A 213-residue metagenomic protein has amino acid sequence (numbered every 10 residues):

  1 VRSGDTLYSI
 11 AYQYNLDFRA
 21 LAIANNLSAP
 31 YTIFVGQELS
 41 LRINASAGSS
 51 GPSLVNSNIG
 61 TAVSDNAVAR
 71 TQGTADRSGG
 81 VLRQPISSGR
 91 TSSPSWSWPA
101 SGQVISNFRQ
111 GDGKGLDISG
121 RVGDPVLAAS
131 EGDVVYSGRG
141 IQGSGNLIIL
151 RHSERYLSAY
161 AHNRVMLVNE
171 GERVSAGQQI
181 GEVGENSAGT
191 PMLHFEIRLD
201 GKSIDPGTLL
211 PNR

Functional and structural regions predicted by a protein language model:
R2-I149, S153-Y156, V165, N169-Q179 (+2 more regions): Extracytoplasmic low-complexity/disordered linkers and repeat tracts associated with LysM-containing
W96, E196-R213: Acidic, glycine-rich catalytic/binding loops that coordinate metals and/or anionic ligands
G181, H194-E196: Active-site scaffold segments
